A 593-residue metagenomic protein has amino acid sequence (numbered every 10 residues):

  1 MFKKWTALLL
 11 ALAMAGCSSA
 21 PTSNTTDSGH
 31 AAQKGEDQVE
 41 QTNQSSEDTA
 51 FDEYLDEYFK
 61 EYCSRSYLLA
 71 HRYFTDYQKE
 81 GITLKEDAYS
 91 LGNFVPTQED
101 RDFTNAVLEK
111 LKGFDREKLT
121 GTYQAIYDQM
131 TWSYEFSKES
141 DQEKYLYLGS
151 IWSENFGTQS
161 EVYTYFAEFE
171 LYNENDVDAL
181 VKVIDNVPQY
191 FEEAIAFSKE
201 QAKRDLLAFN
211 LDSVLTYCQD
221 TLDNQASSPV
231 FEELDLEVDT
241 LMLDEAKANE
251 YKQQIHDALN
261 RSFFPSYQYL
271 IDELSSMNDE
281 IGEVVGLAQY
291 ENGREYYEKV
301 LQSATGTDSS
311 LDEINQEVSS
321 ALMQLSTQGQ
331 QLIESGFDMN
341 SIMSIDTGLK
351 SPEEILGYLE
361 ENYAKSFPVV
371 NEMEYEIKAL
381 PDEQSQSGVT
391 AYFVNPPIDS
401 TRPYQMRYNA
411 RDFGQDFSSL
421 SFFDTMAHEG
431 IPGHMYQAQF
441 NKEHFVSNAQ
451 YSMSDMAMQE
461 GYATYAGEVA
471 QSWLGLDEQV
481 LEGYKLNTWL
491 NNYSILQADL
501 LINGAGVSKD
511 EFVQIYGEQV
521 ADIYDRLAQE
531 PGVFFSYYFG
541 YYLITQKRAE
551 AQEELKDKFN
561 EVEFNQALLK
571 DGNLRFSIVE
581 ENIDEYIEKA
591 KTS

Functional and structural regions predicted by a protein language model:
M1-F2, F263: Long, low-complexity, tandem-repeat intrinsically disordered regions
F2-A11: Sec-dependent signal peptide recognition, specifically the positively charged N-region followed immediately by
A13-G16: C-terminal motif of bacterial Sec signal peptides marking the signal peptidase cleavage site
S18-N43: Short, low-complexity, disordered segments immediately C-terminal to signal peptides in bacterial exported proteins
G35, V39-S593: N-terminal maturation segment of proteins
